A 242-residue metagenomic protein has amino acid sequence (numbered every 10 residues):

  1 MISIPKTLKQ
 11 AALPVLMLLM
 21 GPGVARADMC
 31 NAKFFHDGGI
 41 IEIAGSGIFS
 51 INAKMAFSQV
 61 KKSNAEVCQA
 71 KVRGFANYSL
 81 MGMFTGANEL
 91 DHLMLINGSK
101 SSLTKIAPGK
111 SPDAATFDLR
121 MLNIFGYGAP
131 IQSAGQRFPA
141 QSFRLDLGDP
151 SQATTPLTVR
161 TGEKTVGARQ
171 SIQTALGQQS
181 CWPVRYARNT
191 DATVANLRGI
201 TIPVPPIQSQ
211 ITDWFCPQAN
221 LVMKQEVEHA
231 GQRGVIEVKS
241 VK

Functional and structural regions predicted by a protein language model:
I2-V15: Bacterial N-terminal signal peptides that target proteins for export
G23-A27: Sec/Tat signal peptide C-region and signal peptidase I cleavage site
D28-A107, L147-K242: Acidic, serine/threonine-rich low-complexity disordered tracts
T104-P156, T161: Extracellular-facing segments of soluble proteins and assemblies that are Gly/Ser/Thr-biased and enriched in aromatics
